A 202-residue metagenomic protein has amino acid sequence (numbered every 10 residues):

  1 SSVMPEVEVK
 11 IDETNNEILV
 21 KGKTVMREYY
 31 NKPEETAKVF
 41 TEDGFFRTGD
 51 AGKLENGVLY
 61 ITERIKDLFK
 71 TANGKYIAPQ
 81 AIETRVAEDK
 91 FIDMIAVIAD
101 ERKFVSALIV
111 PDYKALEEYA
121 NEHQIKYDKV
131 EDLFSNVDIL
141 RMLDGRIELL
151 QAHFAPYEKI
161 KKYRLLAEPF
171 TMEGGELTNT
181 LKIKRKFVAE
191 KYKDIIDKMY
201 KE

Functional and structural regions predicted by a protein language model:
S1-N15, K23, K103-F104, P111-H123 (+2 more regions): Conserved adenylate-forming
S1-S2, A51, I61, F69 (+2 more regions): Replace "in large, NTP-powered and nucleic-acid-processing enzymes" with "in large, NTP-powered factors and other
E6-E8, E83, D93-A96, Q151: Generic recognition of flexible, low-complexity loop/linker segments
K10-D12, N16-T71, E88: Conserved ATP-binding/catalytic segment of the ANL
V25, V58-A87, L116-N136, P156-I160 (+2 more regions): Adenylate-forming
A51, D89-A115: C-terminal boundary motif of the adenylate-forming
M94-A96, R146-E202: Conserved C-terminal "lid"/linker of ANL adenylate-forming enzymes
D128-L140, Y192-E202: Acidic/polar alpha-helix N-cap and adjacent early helical turns within long charge-rich amphipathic helices/linkers
